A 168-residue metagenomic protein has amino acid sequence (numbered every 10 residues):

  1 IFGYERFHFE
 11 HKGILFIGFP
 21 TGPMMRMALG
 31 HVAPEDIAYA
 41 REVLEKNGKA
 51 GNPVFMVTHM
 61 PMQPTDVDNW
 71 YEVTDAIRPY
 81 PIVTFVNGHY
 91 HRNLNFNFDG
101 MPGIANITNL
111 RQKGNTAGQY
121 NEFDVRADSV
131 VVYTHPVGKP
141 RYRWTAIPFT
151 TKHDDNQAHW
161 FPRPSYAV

Functional and structural regions predicted by a protein language model:
I1-E45, K49-A50, E72-T84, L94-I107 (+1 more regions): Extended active-site neighborhood of metal-dependent phosphoesterases/phosphodiesterases
G3-Y4, Y90, V168: Short structured motifs
E45-P64: Short acidic, glycine-rich surface-loop motifs adjacent to enzyme active sites
F55-M60, V86-N87, I104-A105: Short beta-strand segments
P61-M62, H89-H91, N109-L110: Catalytic metal-binding/acid-base residues of hydrolase active sites
M62-V67, Q112-G114: Acidic-and-aromatic substrate-binding clefts and catalytic sites of carbohydrate-active enzymes
M101-A167: Binuclear metal-dependent phosphoesterase catalytic core
